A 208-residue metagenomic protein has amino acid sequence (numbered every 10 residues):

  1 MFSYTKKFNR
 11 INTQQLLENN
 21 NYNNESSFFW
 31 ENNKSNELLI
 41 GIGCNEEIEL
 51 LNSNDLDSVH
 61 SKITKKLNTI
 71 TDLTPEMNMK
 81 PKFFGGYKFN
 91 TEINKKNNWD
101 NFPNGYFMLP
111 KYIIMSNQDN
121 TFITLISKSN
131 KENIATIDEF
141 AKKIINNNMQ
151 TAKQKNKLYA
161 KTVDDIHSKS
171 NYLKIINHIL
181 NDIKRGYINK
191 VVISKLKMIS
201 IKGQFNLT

Functional and structural regions predicted by a protein language model:
M1-T208: Signature of the chorismate-utilizing enzyme
